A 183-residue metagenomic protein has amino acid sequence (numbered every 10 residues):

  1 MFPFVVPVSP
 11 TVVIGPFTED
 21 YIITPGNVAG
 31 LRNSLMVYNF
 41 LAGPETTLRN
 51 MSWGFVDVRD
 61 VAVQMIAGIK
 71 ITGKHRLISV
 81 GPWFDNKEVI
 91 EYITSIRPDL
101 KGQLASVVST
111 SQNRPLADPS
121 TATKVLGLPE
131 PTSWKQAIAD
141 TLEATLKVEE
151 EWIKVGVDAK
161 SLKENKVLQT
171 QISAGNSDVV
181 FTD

Functional and structural regions predicted by a protein language model:
M1-V5, P129: A structural motif corresponding to the C-terminal end of an alpha-helix and its immediate exit/capping segment
F2-P3, G15-N33, A67-L77: Glycine/proline-rich active-site loop of Rossmann-fold NAD(P)-dependent oxidoreductases
V12-V13, F84: Conserved beta-strand elements of beta-rich interaction domains across eukaryotes, especially beta-propellers
V13-G15, V61: Conserved sequence/active-site signature of Rossmann-fold short-chain dehydrogenase/reductase
G26-V56: A conserved pocket-lining segment of Rossmann-fold NAD(P)-dependent short-chain dehydrogenase/reductase
M51-F55, A62-S109, P119, S133-W134 (+2 more regions): Mid/C-terminal beta-alpha module of Rossmann-like enzyme folds, strongest in SDR-family dehydrogenases/epimerases
V108-P129: Conserved C-terminal active-site "lid" loop/helix of NAD(P)H-dependent oxidoreductases that clamps the redox cofactor
